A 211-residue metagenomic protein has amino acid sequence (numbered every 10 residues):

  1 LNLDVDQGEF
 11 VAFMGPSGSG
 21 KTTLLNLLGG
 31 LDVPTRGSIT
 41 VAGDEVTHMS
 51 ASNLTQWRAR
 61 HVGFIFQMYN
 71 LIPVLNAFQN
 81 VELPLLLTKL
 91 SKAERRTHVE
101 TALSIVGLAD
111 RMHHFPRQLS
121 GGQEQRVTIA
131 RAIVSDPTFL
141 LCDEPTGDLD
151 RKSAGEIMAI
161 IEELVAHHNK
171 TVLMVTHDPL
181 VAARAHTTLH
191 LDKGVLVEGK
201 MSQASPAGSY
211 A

Functional and structural regions predicted by a protein language model:
L1-L191: ABC family nucleotide-binding domain
T188-M201: H-loop (His-switch) and adjacent beta-strand-loop-beta switch element of ABC-type ATPase nucleotide-binding domains
M201-A211: ABC ATPase nucleotide-binding domains
